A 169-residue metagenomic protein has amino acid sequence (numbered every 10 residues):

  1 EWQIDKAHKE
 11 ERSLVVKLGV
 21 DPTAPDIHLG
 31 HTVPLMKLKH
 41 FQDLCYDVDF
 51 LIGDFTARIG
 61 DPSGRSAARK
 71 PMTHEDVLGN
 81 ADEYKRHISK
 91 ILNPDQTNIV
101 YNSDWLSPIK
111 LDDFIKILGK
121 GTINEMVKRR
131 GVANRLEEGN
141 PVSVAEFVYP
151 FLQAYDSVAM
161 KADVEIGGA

Functional and structural regions predicted by a protein language model:
E1-P22: Non-catalytic terminal extensions that flank enzyme cores
E11-V15, C45, K161: A general structural motif
K17-G19, L51, N102: A cross-family glycoside hydrolase active-site/sugar-binding cleft signature
D21-H31: Short, glycine-rich nucleotide/cofactor-binding loops
L29, I59-G64, K110-D112: Short, conserved acidic/polar surface loops in the N-terminal third of protein domains
L29-F50: Histidine-anchored nucleotide/phosphate-binding helix
D47-P71: N-terminal, positively charged nucleic-acid-binding surface of large information/translation enzymes
K70-A169: Divalent-metal (Mg2+/Mn2+/Ca2+)-assisted nucleotide/phosphate chemistry catalytic cores
